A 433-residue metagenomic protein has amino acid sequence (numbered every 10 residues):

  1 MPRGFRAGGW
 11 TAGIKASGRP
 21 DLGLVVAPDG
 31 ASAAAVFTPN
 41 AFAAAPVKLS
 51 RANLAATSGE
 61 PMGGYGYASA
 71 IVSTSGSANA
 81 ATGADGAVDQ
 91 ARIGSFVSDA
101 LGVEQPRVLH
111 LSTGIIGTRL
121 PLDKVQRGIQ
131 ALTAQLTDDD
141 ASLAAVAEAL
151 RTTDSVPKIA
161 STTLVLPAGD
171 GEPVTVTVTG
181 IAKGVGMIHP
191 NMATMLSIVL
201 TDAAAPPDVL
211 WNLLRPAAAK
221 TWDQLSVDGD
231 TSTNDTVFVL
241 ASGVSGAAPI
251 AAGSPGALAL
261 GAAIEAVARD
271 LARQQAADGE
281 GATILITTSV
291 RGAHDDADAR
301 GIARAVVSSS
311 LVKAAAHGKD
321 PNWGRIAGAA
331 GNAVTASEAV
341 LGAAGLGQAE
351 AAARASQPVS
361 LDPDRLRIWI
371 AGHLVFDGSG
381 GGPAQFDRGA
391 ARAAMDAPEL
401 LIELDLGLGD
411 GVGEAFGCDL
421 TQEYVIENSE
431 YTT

Functional and structural regions predicted by a protein language model:
M1-V88, R92, S98-T433: A structural signal for small-residue-enriched, beta-sheet-centric alpha/beta enzyme cores and oligomeric scaffold folds
